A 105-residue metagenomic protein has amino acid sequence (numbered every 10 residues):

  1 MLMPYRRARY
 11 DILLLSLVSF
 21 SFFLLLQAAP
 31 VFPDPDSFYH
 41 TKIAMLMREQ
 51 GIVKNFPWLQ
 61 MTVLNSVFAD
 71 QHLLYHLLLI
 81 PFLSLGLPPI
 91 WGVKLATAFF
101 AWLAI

Functional and structural regions predicted by a protein language model:
M1-L25: Start-transfer (signal-anchor) and selected internal transmembrane alpha helices of multi-pass inner/ER membrane
D11-L15, P88-A96: Membrane-interface starts of transmembrane alpha-helices
L24-Y39: Helix-to-loop transition at the C-terminal end of transmembrane segments
K42: Mature N-terminal segment immediately following signal peptide/propeptide cleavage in secreted/periplasmic
M45-S66, L74: Extracytosolic helix-loop segments that constitute the early lumenal/periplasmic catalytic or substrate-binding loops
T62-P88: Short hydrophobic/aromatic helix or loop-helix immediately within or flanking a transmembrane segment in polytopic
L95-I105: Transmembrane-helix motifs of polytopic, lipid-linked glycan transferases
